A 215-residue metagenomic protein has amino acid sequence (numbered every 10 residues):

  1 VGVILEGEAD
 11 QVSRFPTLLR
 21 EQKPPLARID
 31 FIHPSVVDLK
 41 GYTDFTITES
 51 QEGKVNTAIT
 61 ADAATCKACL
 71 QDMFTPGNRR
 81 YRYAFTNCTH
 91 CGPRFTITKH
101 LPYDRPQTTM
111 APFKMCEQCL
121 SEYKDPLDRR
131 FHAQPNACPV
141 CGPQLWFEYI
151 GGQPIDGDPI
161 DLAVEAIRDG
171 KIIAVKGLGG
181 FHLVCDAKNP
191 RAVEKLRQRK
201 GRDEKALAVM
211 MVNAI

Functional and structural regions predicted by a protein language model:
V1-W146, I155-G157: Intrinsically disordered, low-complexity, mixed-charge
C69, V175, V184-K188: N-terminal amphipathic, basic-rich helices that act as targeting or association modules
L70, G142, Y149, C185 (+1 more regions): Short, structured patches in soluble enzyme cores that scaffold and shape functional sites
T89, K176, M210-V212: Short beta-strand segments
P93, S121, P143, G152 (+3 more regions): Short, glycine-/Ser/Thr-/acidic-enriched flexible segments
D156-I167: A short, well-structured juxtamembrane/interface segment
I167, I173-F181: Glycine-rich N-terminal segment of FAD-binding domains in flavoprotein oxidoreductases, spanning the beta-loop-helix
G180-I215: A phosphate-binding glycine/aspartate-rich beta-alpha loop in the early core of alpha/beta enzymes
